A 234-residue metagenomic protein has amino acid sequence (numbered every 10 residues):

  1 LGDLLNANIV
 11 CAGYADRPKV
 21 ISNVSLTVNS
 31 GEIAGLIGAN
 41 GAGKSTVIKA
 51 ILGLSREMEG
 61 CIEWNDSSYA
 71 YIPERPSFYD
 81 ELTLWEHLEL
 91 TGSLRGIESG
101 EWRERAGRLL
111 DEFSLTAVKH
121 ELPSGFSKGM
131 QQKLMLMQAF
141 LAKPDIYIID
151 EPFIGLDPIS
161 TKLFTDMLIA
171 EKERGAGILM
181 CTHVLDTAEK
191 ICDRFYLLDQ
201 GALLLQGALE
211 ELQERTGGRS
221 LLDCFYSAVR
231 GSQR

Functional and structural regions predicted by a protein language model:
L1-A7, C11-N23, R56: A short, flexible loop at the N-terminus of ABC-type nucleotide-binding domains that lies
I37-A39: The feature captures the beta-strand-to-loop junction immediately N-terminal to the Walker
L52: Helix-to-loop junction immediately C-terminal to a conserved catalytic motif
E89, S93, E101-V118: Conserved ABC ATPase "signature" region
Y147-E151: Catalytic Walker B motif of ABC-type/P-loop ATPase nucleotide-binding domains
